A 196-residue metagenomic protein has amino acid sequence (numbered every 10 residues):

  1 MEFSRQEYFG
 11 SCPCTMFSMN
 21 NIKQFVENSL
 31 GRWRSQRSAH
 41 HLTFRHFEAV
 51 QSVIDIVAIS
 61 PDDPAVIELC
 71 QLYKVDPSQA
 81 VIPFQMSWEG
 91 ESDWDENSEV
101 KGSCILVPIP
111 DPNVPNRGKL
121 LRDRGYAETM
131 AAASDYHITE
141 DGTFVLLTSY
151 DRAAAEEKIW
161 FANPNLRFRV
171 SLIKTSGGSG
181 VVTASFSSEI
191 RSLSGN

Functional and structural regions predicted by a protein language model:
F3, Y8-F9: Aromatic (phenylalanine/tyrosine) cluster motif
C12-C14: Cysteine-centered motifs
F17, I22-N196: Soluble ligand-binding/transfer domains with enclosed cavities or grooves
